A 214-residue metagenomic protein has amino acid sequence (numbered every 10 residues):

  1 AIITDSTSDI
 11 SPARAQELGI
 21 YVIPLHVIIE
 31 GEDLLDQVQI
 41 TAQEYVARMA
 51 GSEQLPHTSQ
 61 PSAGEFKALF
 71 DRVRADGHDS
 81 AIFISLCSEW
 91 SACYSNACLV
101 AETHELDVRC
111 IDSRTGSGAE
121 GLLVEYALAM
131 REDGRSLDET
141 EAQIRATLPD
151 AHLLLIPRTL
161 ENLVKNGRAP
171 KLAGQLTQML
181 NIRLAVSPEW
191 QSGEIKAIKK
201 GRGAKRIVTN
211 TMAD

Functional and structural regions predicted by a protein language model:
A1-E65: N-terminal glycine-rich anion-binding loop in soluble enzyme alpha/beta folds
I2-T4, F83, C110: Structural beta-sheet core signal
T7-Y21, H26, S80, E89 (+2 more regions): Mixed-charge interfacial surface used for oligomerization/domain docking and macromolecular partner engagement
A50, Q54, D71-H78, E102-E105: Generic short alpha-helical segment signal, independent of protein family or function, capturing local helix propensity
P56-H57, I84, L160: Short, contiguous strand/loop micro-motifs
Q60, D112-T115: Short beta->alpha junction loops
G64-Y94: N-terminal glycine-rich phosphate/adenylate-binding segment common to multiple enzyme folds
